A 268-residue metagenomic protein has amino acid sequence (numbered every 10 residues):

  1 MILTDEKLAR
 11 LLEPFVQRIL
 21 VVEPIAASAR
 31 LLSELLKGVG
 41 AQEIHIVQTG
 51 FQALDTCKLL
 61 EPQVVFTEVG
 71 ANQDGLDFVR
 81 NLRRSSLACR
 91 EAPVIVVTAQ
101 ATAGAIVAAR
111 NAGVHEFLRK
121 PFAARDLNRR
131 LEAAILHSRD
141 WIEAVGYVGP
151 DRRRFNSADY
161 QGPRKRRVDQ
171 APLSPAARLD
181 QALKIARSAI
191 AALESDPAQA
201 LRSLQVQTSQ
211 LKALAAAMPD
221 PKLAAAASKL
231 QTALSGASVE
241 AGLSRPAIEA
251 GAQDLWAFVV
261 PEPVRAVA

Functional and structural regions predicted by a protein language model:
L12-F15, L136-A192: CheY-like receiver
L12-L36, V65: Conserved acidic segment of CheY-like receiver
L31, F122-I135, E143: C-terminal output helix
S33-E34, D77, R90, Q100-E116 (+3 more regions): Alpha4 helix (beta4-alpha4-beta5 surface) of REC/receiver domains from two-component response regulators
I46-V64, N72: Acidic, metal-coordinating helix/loop segments flanking the phosphotransfer/catalytic sites of two-component signaling
Q63-S85: Conserved phosphotransfer microenvironments
V64, L87-A101: A short, hydrophobic beta-strand element within the central beta-sheet of small alpha/beta folds
L183-A268: Flexible loop/N-cap segments at domain edges
